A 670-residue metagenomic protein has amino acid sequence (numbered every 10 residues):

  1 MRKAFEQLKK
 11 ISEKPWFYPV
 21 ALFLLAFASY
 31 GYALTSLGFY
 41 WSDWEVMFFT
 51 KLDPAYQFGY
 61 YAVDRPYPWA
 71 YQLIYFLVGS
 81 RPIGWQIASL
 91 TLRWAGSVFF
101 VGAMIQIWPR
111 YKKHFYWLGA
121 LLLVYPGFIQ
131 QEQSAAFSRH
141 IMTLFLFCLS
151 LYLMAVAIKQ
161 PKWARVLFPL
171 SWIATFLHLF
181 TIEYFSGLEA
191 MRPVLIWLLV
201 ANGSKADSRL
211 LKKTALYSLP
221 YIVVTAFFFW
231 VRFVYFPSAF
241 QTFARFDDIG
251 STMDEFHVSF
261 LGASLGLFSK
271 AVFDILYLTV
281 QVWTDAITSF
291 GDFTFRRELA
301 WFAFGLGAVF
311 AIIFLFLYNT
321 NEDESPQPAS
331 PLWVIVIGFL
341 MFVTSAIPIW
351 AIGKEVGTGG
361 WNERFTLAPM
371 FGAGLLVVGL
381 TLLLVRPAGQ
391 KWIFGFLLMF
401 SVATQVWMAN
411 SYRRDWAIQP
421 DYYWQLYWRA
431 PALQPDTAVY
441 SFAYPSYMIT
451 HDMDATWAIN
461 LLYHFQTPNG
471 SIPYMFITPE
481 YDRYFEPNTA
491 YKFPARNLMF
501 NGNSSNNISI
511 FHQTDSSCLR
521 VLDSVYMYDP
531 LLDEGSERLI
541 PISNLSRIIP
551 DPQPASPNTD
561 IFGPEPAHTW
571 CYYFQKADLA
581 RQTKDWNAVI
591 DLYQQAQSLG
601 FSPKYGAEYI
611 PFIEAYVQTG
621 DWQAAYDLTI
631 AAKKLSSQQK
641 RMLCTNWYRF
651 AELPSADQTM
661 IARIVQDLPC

Functional and structural regions predicted by a protein language model:
R2-P473, S505, Q513-C518, D523 (+1 more regions): Polytopic membrane enzymes that build or remodel cell-surface glycoconjugates and lipids
A430-P435, A443-C670: C-terminal luminal/periplasmic domains and tails of membrane-associated envelope-modifying transferases
